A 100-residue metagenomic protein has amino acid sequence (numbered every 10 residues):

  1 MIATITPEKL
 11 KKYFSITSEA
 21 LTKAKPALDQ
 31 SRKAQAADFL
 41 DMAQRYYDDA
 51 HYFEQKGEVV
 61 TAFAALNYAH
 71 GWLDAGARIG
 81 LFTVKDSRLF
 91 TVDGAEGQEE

Functional and structural regions predicted by a protein language model:
M1-E100: Long, charged/polar, soluble alpha-helical segments
